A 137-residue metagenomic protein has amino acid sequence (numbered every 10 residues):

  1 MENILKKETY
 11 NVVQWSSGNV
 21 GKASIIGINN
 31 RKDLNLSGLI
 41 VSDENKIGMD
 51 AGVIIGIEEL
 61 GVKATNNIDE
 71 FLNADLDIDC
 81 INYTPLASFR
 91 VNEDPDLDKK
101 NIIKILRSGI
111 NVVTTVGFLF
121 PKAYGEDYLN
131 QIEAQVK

Functional and structural regions predicted by a protein language model:
M1-R107: N-terminal glycine-/serine-/threonine-rich beta1-alpha1-beta2 phosphate-ribose binding loop of Rossmann-like
R90-I103, V116-K137: Rossmann-fold NAD(P)-binding glycine/threonine-rich loop
N111-V112: A short hydrophobic/small-residue beta-strand
